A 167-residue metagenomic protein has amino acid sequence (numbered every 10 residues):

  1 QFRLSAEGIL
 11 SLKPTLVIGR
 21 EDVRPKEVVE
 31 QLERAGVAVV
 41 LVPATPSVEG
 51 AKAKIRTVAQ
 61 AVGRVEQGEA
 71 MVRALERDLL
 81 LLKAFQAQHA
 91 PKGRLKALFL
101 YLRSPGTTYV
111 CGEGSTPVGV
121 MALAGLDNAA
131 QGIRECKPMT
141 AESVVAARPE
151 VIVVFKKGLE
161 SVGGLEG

Functional and structural regions predicted by a protein language model:
Q1-G167: N-terminal ligand-binding lobe of clamshell/alpha-beta domains
